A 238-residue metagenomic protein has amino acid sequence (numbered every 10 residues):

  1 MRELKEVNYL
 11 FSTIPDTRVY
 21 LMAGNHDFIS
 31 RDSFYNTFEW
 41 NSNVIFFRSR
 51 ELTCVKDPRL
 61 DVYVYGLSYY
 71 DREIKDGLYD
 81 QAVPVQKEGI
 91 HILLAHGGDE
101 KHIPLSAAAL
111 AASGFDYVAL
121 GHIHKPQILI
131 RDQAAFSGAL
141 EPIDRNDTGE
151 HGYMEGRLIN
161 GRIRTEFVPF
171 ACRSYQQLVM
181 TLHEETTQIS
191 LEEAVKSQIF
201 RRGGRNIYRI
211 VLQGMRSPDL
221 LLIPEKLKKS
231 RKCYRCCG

Functional and structural regions predicted by a protein language model:
M1-G152, R157: His/Asp/Glu-rich metal-coordinating catalytic cores of metallo-dependent phosphodiesterases/hydrolases acting on
I159-G161: Short loop segments at secondary-structure junctions
I163-G238: Accessory, non-catalytic peripheral segments of nucleic-acid enzymes
